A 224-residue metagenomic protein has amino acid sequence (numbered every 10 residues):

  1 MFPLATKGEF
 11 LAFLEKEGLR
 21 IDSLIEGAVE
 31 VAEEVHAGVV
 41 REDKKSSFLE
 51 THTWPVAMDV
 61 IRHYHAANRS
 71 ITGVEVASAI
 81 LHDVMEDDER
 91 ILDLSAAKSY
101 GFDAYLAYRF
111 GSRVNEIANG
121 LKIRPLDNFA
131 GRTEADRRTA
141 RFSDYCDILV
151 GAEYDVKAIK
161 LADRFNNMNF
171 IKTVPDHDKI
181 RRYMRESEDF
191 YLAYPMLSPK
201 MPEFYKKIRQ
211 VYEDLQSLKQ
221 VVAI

Functional and structural regions predicted by a protein language model:
M1-I224: Active-site helical microenvironments for divalent-metal-assisted chemistry
